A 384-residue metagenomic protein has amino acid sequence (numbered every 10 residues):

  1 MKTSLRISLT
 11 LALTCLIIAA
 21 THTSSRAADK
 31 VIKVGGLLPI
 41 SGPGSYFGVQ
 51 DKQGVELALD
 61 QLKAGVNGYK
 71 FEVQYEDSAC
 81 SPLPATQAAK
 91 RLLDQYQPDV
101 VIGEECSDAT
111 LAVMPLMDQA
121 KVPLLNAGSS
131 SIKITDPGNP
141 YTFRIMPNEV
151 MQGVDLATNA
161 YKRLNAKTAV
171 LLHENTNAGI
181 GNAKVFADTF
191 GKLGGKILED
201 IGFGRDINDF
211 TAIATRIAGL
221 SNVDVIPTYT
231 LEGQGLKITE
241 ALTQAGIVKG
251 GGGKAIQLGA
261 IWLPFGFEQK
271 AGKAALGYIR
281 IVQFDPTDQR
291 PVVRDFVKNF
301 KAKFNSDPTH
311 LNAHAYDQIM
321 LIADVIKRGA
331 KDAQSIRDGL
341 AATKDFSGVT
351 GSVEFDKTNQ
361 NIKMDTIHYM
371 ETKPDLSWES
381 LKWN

Functional and structural regions predicted by a protein language model:
T3-L13, S25-N384: Extracytosolic ligand-binding ectodomains
